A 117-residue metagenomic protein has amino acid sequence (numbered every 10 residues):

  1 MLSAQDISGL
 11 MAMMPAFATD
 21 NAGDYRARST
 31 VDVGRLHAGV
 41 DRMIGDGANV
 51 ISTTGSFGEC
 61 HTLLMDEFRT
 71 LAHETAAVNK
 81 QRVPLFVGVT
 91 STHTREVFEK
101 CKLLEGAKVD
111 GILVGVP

Functional and structural regions predicted by a protein language model:
L2-P117: Active-site beta->alpha loop and helix N-cap motifs at the rims of alpha/beta catalytic domains
